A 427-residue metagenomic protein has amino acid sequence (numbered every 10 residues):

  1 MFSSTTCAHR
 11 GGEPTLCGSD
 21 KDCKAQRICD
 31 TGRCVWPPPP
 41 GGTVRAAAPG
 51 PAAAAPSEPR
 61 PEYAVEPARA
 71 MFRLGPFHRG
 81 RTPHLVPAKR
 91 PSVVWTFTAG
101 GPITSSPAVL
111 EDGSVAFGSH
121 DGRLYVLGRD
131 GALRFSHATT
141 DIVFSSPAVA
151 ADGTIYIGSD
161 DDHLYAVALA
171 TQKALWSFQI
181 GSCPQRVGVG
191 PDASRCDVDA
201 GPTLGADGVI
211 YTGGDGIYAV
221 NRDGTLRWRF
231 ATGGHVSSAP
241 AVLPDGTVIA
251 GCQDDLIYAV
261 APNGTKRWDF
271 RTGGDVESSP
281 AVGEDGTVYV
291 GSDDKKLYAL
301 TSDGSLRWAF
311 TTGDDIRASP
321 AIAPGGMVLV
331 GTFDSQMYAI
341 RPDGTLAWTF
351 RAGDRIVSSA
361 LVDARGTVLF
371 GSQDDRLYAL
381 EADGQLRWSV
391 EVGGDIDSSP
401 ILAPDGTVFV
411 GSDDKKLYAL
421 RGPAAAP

Functional and structural regions predicted by a protein language model:
S4-G50: Secreted, cysteine-rich disulfide-bonded mini-domains of extracellular proteins
I28-D30, P51-A53, V189-C196: Short, surface-exposed secondary-structure junctions/capping segments
P37-R73: Pro/Ala/Gly-rich low-complexity, hydrophilic intrinsically disordered segments
E62-D199, T203-P427: Extracytoplasmic/lumenal domain signature
